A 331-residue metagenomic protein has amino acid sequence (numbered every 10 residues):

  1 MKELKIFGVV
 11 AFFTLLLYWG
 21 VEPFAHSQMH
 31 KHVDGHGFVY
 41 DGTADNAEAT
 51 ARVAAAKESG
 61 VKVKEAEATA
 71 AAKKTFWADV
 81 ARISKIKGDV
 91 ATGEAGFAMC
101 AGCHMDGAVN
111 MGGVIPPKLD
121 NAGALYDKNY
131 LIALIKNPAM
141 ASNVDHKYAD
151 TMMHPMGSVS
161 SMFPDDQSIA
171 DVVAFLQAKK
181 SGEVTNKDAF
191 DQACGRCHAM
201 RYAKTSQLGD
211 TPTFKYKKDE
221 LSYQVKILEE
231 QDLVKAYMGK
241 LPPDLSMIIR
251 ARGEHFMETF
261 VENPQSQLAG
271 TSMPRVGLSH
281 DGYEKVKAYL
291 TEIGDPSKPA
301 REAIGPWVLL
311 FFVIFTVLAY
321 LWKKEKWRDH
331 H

Functional and structural regions predicted by a protein language model:
M1-A49, M111, C194, R201 (+1 more regions): Hydrophobic secretory-pathway targeting helix
M1-K2, G294-H331: C-terminal single-pass membrane-anchor helix
F24-M29, A56-V61, G112-A122, P138-I169 (+2 more regions): Axial heme c-ligation environment in periplasmic c-type cytochrome domains
H32, H36-G96, D165-D191, Y202-D210 (+1 more regions): Electrostatic cytochrome c docking/interface patches
G93, F97-G107, L131, V172 (+4 more regions): The canonical Cys-X-X-Cys-His
A101-N110, A124, K136, Q177-A178 (+3 more regions): Detector for the c-type heme attachment site
G113-K118, D191, G195-P243: Short glycine/threonine-rich turn/loop motifs
T271-I304: Juxtamembrane amphipathic/hinge helix adjacent to a transmembrane helix
